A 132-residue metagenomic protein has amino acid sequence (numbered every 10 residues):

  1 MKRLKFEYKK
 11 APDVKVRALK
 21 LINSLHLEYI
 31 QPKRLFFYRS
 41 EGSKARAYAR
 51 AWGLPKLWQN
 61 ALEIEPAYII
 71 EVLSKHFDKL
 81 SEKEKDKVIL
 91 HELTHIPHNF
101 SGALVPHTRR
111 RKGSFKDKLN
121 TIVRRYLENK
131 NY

Functional and structural regions predicted by a protein language model:
M1-L80, N99-Y132: Metalloprotease/metallohydrolase-associated module, dominated by Zn2+-dependent proteases
K85-N99: Active-site recognition of the HExxH zinc-binding catalytic motif
